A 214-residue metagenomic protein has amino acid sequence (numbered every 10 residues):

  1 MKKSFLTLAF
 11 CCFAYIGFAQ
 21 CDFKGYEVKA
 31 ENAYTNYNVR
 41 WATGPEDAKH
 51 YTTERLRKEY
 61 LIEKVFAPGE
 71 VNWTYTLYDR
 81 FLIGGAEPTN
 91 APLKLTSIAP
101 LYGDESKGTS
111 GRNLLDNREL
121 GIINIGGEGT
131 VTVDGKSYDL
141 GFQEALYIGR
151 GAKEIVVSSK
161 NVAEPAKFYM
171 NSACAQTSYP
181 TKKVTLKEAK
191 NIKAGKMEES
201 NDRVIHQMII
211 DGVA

Functional and structural regions predicted by a protein language model:
M1-D22: Bacterial Sec-dependent N-terminal signal peptides
C21-A86, G111: Generic N-terminal segment detector
F66-A67, L114-D116, D139-G141: Short solvent-exposed loop/turn micro-motifs enriched in small/polar/acidic residues
T74-T76, D116, A214: Short, surface-exposed loop/turn motifs at beta-strand boundaries within globular domains
Y78-G135: Glycine- and acidic-residue-biased ligand/ion/polar-headgroup-sensing regions
D134-R150: Short acidic-glycine-tyrosine-enriched beta hairpin
A152-I155: Short, charged beta-turn/beta-strand-edge "cap" motif at the junction between a beta-strand and an adjacent loop
S158-A214: Surface-exposed beta-loop interaction hotspot
